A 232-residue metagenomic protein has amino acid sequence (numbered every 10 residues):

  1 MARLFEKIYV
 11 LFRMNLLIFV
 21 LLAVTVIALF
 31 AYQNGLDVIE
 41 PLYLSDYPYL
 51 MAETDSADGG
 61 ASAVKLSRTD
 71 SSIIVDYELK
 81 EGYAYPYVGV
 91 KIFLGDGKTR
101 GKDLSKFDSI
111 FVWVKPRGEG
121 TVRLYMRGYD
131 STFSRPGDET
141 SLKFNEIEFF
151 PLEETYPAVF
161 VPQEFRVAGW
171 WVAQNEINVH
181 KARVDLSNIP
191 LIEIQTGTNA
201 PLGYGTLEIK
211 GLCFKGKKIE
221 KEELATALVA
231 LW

Functional and structural regions predicted by a protein language model:
A2-W232: Beta-rich carbohydrate-recognition modules and glycan-binding surfaces
